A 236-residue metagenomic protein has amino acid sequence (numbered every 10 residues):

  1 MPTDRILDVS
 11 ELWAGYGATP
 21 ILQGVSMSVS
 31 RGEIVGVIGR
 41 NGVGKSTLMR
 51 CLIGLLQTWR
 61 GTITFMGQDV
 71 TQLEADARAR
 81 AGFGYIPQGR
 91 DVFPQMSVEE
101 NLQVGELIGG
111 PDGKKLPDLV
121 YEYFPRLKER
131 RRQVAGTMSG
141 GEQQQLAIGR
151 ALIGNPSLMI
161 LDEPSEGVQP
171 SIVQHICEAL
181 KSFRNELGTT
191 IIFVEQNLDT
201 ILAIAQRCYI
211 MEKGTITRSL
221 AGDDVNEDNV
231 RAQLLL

Functional and structural regions predicted by a protein language model:
I38-R40: The feature captures the beta-strand-to-loop junction immediately N-terminal to the Walker
I53: Helix-to-loop junction immediately C-terminal to a conserved catalytic motif
Q57, D69-R90, G113, P117 (+2 more regions): ABC ATPase NBD coupling module
G61-Q68, A81, G113-K115, E122 (+1 more regions): Conserved ABC transporter NBD signature motif
A151-L152: ABC ATPase C-loop
N155: Conserved catalytic motifs of ABC-family nucleotide-binding domains
Q174-L187: Helical segment within the ABC ATPase nucleotide-binding domain
